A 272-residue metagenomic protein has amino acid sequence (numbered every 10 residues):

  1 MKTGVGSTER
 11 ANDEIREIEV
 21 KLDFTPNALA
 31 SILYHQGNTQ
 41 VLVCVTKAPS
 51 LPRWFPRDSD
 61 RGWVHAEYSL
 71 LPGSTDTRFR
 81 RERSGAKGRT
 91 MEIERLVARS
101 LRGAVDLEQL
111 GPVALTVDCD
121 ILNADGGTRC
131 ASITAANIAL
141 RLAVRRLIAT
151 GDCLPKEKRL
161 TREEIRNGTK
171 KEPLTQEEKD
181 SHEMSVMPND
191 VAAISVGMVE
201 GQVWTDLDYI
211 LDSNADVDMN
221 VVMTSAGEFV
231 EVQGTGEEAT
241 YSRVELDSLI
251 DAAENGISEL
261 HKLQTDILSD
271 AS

Functional and structural regions predicted by a protein language model:
M1-S272: Polyanion-binding surfaces on beta-sheet-dominated domains and ring/shell assemblies
